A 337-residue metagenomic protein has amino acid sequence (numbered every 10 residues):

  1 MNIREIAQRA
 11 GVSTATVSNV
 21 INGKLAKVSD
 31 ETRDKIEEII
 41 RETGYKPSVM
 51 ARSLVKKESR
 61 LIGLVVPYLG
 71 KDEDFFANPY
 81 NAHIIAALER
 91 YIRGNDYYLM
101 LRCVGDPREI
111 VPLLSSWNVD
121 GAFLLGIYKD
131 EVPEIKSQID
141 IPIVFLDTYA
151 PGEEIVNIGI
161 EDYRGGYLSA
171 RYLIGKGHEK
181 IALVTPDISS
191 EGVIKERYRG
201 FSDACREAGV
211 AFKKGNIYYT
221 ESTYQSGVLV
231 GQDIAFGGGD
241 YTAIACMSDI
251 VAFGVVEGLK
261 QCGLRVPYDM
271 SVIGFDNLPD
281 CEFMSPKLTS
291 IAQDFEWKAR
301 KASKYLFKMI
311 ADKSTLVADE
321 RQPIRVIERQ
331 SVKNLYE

Functional and structural regions predicted by a protein language model:
M1-R60: N-terminal helix-turn-helix DNA-binding module of bacterial transcription factors
T16-S18, L54-D74, K180-D187: Short beta-strand segments enriched in small/hydrophobic residues
L61-R171, G175, I234-D240, I250: Alpha-helical recognition/docking segments in bacterial nutrient-uptake and carbohydrate-utilization systems
Y91-C103, S202-Q225: Short beta-strand elements in bilobed, periplasmic/extracellular small-molecule ligand-binding domains
V119-L125, A182-T185, I217, G238-S248 (+1 more regions): Periplasmic-binding protein-like
I158-L183, Y224-D233, Q293-A311: Hydrophobic alpha-helical segments within soluble ligand-binding/sensing domains
S169-A208, A318-S331: An alpha-beta-alpha
V228-E337: Flexible loop/turn connectors
